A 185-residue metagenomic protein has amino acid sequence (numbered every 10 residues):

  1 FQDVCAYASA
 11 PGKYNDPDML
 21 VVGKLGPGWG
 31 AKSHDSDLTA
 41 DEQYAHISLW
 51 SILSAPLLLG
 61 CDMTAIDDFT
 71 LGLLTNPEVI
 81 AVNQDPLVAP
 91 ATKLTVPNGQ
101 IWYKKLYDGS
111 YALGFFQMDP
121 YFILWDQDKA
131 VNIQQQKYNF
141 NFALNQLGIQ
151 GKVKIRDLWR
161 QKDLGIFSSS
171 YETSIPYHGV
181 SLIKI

Functional and structural regions predicted by a protein language model:
F1-D62: Glycan-recognition surfaces
P27, T64, L87, D108 (+2 more regions): Short, glycine-/Ser/Thr-/acidic-enriched flexible segments
G28-W29, L59-G60, I66-T70, P120-I123 (+1 more regions): Flexible loop/turn segments at secondary-structure boundaries
D35-D37, V96-I101, I166-S168: Active-site-adjacent structural elements in folded domains
Y44, W50-L53, L58-G60, T95-I149 (+1 more regions): Carbohydrate-binding surface patches
A45-L94: Catalytic cores of secreted or luminal carbohydrate-active enzymes
K152-S169: Solvent-exposed beta-strand/loop surfaces of large extracellular or lumenal domains
G165-I185: C-terminal beta-strand-rich structural cap/linker in extracellular carbohydrate-active enzymes
